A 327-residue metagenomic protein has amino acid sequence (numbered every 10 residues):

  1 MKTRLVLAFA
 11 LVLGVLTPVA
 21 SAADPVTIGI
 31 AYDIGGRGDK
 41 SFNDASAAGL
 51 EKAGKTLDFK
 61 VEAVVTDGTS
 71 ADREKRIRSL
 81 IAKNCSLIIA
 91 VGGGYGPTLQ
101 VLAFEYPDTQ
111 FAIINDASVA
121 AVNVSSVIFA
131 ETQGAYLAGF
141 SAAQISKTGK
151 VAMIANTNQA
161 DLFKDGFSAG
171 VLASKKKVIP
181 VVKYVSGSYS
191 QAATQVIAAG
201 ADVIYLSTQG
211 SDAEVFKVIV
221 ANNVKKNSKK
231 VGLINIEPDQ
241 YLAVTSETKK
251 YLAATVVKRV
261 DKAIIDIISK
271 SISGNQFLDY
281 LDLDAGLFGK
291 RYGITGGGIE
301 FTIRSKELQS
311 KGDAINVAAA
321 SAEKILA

Functional and structural regions predicted by a protein language model:
M1-L7: Bacterial N-terminal signal peptides that target proteins for export
L7-L13: Hydrophobic helical h-region of N-terminal Sec-dependent signal peptides in bacterial secretory/periplasmic proteins
L13-S21: C-terminal segment of classical bacterial N-terminal signal peptides
A22-A327: A residue-level marker of the well-folded mature domains of exported/periplasmic proteins
